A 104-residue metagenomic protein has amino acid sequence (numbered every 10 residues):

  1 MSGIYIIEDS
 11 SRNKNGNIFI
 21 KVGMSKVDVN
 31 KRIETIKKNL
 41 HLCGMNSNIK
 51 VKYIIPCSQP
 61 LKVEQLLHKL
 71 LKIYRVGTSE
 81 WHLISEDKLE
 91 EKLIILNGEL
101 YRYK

Functional and structural regions predicted by a protein language model:
M1-K104: Non-catalytic accessory segments flanking enzymatic or RNA/DNA-binding domains
